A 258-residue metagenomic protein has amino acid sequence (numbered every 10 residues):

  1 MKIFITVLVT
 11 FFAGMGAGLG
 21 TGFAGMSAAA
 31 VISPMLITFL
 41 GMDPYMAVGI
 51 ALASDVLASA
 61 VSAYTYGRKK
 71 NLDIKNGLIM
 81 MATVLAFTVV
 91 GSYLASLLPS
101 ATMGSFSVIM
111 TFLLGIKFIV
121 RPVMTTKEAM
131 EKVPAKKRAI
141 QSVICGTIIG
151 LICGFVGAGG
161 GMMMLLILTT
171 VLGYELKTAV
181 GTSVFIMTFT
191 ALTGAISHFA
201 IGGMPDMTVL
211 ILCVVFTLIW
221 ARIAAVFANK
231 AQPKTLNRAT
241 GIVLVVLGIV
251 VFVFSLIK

Functional and structural regions predicted by a protein language model:
M1-L19, S33, I37-F39, P44 (+3 more regions): Juxtamembrane transmembrane-helix boundary motif
G18, V48-V56, V180-A191, L244: Transmembrane helix-bundle signature of multi-pass membrane transporters/permeases
F23-I32, G157-I167: Transmembrane helix boundary and interhelical junction motifs in multipass membrane proteins
M26, V56-L57: Hydrophobic alpha-helical transmembrane bundles that constitute the permease/transmembrane domains of multi-pass
M42-I50, K75-N76, G173-V184: Membrane-interface alpha-helices at helix entry/exit sites of multi-pass transporters
S54, T182-H198, T208-A221: A small-residue-rich subset of transmembrane alpha-helices
T126-K127, A158-M163, Y174-T178: Short, structured loop/turn "capping" segments at alpha-beta junctions
